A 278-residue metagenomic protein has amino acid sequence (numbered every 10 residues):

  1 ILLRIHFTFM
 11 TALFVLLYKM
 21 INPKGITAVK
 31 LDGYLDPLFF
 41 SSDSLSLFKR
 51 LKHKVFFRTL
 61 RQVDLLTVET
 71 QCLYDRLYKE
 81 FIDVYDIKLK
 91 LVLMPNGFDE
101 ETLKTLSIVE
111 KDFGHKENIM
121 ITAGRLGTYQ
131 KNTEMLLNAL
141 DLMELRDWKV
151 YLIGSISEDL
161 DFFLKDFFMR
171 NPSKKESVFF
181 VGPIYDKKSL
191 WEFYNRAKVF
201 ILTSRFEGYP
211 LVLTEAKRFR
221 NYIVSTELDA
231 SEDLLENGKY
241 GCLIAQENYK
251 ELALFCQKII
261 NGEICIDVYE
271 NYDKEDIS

Functional and structural regions predicted by a protein language model:
M20-I21, L47-L66: Membrane-proximal helix-turn-helix segments that form the acceptor-binding/catalytic region of lipid-linked
F57-L89, F98-E100: A short, active-site helix/loop in glycosyltransferases that binds the activated sugar's phosphate group
D112-K131, L137-L140, Y151: Conserved donor-binding/catalytic core segment of Leloir-type glycosyltransferases
F163-I184: Nucleotide-activated donor-binding/catalytic signature segment of Leloir-type glycosyltransferases, i.e., the conserved
P183, E192-A197: Short alpha-helical donor nucleotide-sugar binding micro-motif in glycosyltransferases
R205: Aromatic "clamp/platform" in nucleotide-sugar-dependent glycosyltransferases that forms part of the donor/acceptor
L213, Y222-S225: Short hydrophobic beta-strand element within catalytic cores of glycosyltransferases and related nucleotide-activated
N237-G238, C242-Y249, K258-E263: Conserved acidic donor-binding segment of nucleotide-sugar-dependent glycosyltransferases
